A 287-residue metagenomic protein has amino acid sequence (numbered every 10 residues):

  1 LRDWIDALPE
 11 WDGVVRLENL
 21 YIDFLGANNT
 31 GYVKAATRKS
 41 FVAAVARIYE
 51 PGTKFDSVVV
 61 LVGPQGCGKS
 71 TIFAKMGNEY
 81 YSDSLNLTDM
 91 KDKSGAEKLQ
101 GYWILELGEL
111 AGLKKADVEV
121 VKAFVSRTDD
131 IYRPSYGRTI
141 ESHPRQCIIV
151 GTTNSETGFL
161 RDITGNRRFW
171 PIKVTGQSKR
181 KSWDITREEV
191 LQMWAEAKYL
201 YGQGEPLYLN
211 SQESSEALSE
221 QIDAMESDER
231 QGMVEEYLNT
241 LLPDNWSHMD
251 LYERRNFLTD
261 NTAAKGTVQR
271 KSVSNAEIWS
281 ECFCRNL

Functional and structural regions predicted by a protein language model:
L1-G101: P-loop NTPase catalytic core of nucleic-acid-dependent motor ATPases
S94-Q100, P134-T152: AAA+/SF3 P-loop NTPase mechanochemical coupling elements
G101-W103, T128, R145-I148, T164-W170: Short glycine-/polar-rich loops that comprise or flank the Walker A/P-loop and associated switch/sensor motifs
Y102-S126, F159-G165: Conserved AAA+/SF3 P-loop NTPase catalytic/coupling segment centered on the Walker-B
I104-G108, R133, Q146-N154, P171-I172: Structural recognition of the conserved hydrophobic beta-strand(s) that form the central parallel beta-sheet of P-loop
V118-E141: Conserved catalytic/switch belt of AAA+ P-loop NTPases
F159-R180: A short helix-turn-beta junction within AAA+ P-loop NTPase domains corresponding to the substrate/partner-engaging
L207-L287: DNA transaction DNA-binding modules
